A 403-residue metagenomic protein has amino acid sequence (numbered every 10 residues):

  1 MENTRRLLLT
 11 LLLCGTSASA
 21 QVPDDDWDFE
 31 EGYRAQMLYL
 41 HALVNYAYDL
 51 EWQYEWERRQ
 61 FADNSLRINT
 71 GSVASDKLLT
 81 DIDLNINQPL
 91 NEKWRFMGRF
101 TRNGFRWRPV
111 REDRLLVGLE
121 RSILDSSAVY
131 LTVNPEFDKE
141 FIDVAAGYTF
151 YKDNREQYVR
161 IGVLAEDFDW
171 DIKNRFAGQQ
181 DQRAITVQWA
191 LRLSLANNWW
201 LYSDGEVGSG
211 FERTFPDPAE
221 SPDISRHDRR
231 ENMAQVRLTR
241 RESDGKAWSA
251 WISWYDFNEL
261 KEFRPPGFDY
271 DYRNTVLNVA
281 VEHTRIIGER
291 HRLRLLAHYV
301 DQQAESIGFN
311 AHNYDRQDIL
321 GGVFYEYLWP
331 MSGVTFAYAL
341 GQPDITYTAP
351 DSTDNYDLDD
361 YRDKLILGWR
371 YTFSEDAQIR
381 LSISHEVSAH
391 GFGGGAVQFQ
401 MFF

Functional and structural regions predicted by a protein language model:
A20-D125: Outer-membrane beta-barrel initiation region
Y48-L50, T70-A74, F100-R106, V133-K139 (+11 more regions): Transmembrane beta-strands of outer-membrane beta-barrel pores
V73-L78, W107-R111, E136-E140, Y151 (+6 more regions): Replace "Gram-negative outer membrane beta-barrel proteins" with "bacterial and organellar outer membrane beta-barrel
I86-Q88, L119-R121, Y148-K152, L191-W199 (+6 more regions): Residue-level signature of outer-membrane beta-barrel architecture
E92-G98, S122-L131, D153-R160, A196-S203 (+4 more regions): Repeated loop/turn-to-beta-strand initiation elements of outer-membrane beta-barrel proteins
W107-V110, E140-D143, Q157, F168-N174 (+8 more regions): Outer-membrane beta-barrel proteins
E220-P222, L260-D269, R294-L296, Q303-S382 (+1 more regions): Outer membrane beta-barrel transmembrane domains
L365-L367, G391-F403: Outer-membrane beta-barrel "beta-signal"
